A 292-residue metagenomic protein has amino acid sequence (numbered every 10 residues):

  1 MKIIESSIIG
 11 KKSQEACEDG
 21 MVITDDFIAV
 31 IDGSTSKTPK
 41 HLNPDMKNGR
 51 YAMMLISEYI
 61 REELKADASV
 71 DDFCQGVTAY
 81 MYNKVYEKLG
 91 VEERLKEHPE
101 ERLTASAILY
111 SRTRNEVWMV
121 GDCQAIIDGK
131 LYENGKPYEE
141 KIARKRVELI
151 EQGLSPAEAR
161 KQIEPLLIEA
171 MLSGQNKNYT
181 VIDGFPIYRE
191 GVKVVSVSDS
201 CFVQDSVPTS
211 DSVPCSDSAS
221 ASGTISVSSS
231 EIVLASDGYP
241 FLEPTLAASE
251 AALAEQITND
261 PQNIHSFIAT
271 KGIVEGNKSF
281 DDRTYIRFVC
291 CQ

Functional and structural regions predicted by a protein language model:
M1-Q292: PP2C/PPM-type serine/threonine phosphatase catalytic domain
